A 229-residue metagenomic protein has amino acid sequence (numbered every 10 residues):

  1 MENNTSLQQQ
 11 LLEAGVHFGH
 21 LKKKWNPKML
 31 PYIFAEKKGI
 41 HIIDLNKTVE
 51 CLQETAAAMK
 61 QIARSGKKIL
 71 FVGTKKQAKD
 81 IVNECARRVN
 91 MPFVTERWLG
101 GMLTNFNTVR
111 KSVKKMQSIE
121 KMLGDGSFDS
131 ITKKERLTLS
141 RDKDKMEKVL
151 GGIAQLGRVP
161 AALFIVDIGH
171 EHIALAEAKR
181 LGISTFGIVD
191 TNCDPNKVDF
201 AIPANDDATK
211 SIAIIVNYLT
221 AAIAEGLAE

Functional and structural regions predicted by a protein language model:
M1-K68, T74-K75, K79-M122, K133-R136 (+2 more regions): N-terminal cationic and glycine-rich segments that engage phosphates or anionic surfaces
G15, F71, L163, I215: Residue-level signature of catalytic and energy-coupling elements of molecular machines, predominantly ATP/GTP-dependent
V72-K75, I165-D167: Short His-Asn-centered micro-motif
A78-K79, E171, A208: Alpha-helix N-cap/loop-to-helix initiation residues
V89-N196: Long, charge-patterned amphipathic alpha-helical coiled-coil/hairpin "stalk" segments used as oligomerization
L137, D142-D144, A221-E229: C-terminal interaction appendages of subunits in large macromolecular complexes
A174-A176, L181-A228: Short glycine/threonine-rich loop/turn motifs
